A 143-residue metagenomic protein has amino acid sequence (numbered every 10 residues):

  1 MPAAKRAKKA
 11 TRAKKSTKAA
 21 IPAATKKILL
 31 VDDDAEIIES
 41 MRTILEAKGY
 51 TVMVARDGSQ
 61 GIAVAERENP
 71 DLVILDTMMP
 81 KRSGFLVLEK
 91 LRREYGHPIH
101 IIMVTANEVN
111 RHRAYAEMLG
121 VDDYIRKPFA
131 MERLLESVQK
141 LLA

Functional and structural regions predicted by a protein language model:
D34, T77-M78: The short loop immediately C-terminal to the conserved phospho-acceptor aspartate in CheY-like receiver
I38, P80-K81, V109: The feature encodes the CheY-like receiver
E39-A47: Charged docking surfaces used in two-component/phosphorelay signaling
D57-Q60, S83-V87: Acidic catalytic/metal-coordinating carboxylates
E68-I74: Active-site beta3 strand of CheY-like receiver
L86, E108-D123, E136: Alpha4 helix (beta4-alpha4-beta5 surface) of REC/receiver domains from two-component response regulators
F129-Q139: C-terminal output helix
